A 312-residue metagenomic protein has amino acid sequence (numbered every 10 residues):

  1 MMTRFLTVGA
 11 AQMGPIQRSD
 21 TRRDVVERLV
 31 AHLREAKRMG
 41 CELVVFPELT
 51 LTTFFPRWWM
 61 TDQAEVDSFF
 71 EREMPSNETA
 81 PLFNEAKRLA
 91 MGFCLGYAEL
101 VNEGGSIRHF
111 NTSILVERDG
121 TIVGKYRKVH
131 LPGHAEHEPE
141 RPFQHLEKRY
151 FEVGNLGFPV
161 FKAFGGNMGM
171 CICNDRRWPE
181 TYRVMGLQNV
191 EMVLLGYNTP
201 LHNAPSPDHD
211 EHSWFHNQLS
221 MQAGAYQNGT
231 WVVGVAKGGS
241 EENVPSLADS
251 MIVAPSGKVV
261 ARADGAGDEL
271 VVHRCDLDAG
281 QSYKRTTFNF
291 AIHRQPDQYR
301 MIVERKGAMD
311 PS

Functional and structural regions predicted by a protein language model:
M2-I16: Short beta-strand segments enriched in small/hydrophobic residues
V8, L115-V123, M251-A261: Short, glycine-anchored, charge-dense loop/turn motifs used at functional sites
Q12-G14, P47, R127, Y197 (+1 more regions): Residue-level recognition of beta-strand->loop/alpha-helix junctions
R22-D119, V123-R127, G133-H134, T199-A223 (+1 more regions): Cys-nucleophile CN-hydrolase/nitrilase-fold catalytic domain and related Cys-dependent amidase chemistry that acts on
E71-C94, N167, C173-L270: CN hydrolase (nitrilase-like) catalytic-core segments centered on the catalytic cysteine and neighboring Lys/Glu
N84, V101-P205, H209-L219, K284-N289: Active-site catalytic loop in hydrolytic enzyme cores
D278-S312: A short C-terminal boundary segment appended to hydrolase-like catalytic domains
